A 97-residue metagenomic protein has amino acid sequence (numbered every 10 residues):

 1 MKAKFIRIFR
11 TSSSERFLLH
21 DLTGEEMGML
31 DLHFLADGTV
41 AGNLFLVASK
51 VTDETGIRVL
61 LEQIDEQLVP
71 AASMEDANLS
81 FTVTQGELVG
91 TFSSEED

Functional and structural regions predicted by a protein language model:
M1-L22, D31-D97: Terminal leader/tail segments of proteins
